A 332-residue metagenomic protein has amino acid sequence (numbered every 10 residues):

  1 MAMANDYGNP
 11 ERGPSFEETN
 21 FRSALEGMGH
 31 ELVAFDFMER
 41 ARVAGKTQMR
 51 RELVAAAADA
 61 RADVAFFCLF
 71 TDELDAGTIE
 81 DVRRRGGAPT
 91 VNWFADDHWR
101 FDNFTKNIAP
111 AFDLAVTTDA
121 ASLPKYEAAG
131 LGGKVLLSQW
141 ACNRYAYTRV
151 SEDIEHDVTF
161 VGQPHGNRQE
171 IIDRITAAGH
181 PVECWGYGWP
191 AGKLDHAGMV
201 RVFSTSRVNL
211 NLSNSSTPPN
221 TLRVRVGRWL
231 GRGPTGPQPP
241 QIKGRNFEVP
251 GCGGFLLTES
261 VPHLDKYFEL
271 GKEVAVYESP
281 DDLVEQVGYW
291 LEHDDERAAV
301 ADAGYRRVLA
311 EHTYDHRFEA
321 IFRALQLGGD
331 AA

Functional and structural regions predicted by a protein language model:
M1-E52, D59-R61, F67-G77, P110-L270 (+1 more regions): Nucleotide-sugar donor-binding catalytic core of glycosyltransferases
N20, Q48, E52, D282-Y289 (+3 more regions): Alpha-helical elements of Rossmann-like donor-binding domains used by nucleotide-donor carbohydrate transfer enzymes
M28, E292-R323: A charged, aromatic-enriched C-terminal amphipathic alpha-helix characteristic of glycosyltransferases across folds
A57-A58, V82, F203, V287: Short hydrophobic patches on amphipathic alpha-helices that form coiled-coil/helix-mediated interaction surfaces
T78-G86, N107-I108: Catalytic-core regions built around general acid/base machinery
V82-D97: Active-site proximal beta-strand in glycosyltransferases
V274-P280, Y289-D294: Conserved acidic donor-binding segment of nucleotide-sugar-dependent glycosyltransferases
L325-A332: Generic C-terminal helix-cap and adjacent flexible tail
